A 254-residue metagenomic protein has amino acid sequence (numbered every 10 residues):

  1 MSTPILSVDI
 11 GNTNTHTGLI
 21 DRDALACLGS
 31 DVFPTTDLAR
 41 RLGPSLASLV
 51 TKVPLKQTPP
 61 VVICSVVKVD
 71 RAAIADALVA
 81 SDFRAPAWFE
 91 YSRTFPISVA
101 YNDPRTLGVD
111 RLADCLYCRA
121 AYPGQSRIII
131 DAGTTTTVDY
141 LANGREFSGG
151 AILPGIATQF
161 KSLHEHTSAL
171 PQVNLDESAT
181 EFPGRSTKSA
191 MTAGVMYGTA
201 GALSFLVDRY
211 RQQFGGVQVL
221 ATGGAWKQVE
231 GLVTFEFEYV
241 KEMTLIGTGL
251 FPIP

Functional and structural regions predicted by a protein language model:
M1-A26, C118, Y122-F147, L163: Gly/Thr-rich phosphate-binding beta-strand-loop-beta motif of the actin/hexokinase/Hsp70
M1-T94: N-terminal glycine/serine-rich phosphate-binding loop of ATP-dependent small-molecule kinases, especially carbohydrate
G29-D31, T35, A179-Q218, E236-F237: Adenine-nucleotide phosphate-binding core of ATP-dependent small-molecule kinases
K52-L107, A142-A151, G155-I156, R185-M196 (+3 more regions): Short beta-strand-loop/turn "lid" adjacent to the catalytic site in phosphate-handling enzymes
V53-Q57, A121-G124, Y210-G215: Glycine-rich phosphate-binding loop signature in dinucleotide/nucleotide-binding domains
L107-V109, D114-S126, G149-M191, F251: Glycine-rich phosphate-binding loop plus the immediately following alpha-helix
C118, G201-L206, F251-P254: Phosphate/ATP-binding catalytic cores across multiple sugar-kinase/actin-like superfamilies, primarily ASKHA
S168, M196, F237-P254: Glycine-rich phosphate-binding/hydrolytic loop that grips phosphoryl groups
